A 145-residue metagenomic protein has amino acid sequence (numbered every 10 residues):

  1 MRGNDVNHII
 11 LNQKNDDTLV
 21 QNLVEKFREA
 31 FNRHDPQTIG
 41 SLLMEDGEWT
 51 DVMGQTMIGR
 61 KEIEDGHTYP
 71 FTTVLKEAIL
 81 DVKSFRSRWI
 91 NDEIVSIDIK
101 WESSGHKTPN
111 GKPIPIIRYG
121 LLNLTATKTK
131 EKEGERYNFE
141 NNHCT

Functional and structural regions predicted by a protein language model:
M1-E45: Short, low-complexity N-terminal intrinsically disordered segments enriched in polar/charged residues
R2-D5, I117-T145: Short beta-strand edge/turn micro-motifs at domain boundaries
F27, I39-G40, G47, G59 (+4 more regions): Hydrophobic pocket/interface hotspot
N32, I90-D92, I117: Surface-exposed coil/turn segments at beta-strand junctions on protein surfaces, enriched
N32, S103-P109, A126-K128: Beta-strand elements of well-folded, non-transmembrane domains
S41, D46, S84-R86, N141: Extracellular/lumenal ectodomain signal focusing on beta-strand-rich modules and carbohydrate-recognition contexts
E48, E64-K112: Surface-exposed, charged secondary-structure patches
